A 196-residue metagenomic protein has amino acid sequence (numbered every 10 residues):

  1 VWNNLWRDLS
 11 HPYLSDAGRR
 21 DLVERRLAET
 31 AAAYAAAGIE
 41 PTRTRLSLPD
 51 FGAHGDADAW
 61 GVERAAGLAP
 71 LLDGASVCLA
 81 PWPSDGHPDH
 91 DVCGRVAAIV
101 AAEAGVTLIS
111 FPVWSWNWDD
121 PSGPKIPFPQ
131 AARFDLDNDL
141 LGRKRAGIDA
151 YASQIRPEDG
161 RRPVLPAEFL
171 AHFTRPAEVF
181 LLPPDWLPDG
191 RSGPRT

Functional and structural regions predicted by a protein language model:
V1-G74, A98-T107, D189: Active-site rim/loop-helix segments in enzyme catalytic domains that contact anionic ligands
N4, D85-H90, W118: Active-site environment of divalent metal-dependent phosphoester hydrolases
L9, G55-A57, H90-D91, D120-S122: Short, well-ordered secondary-structure micro-motifs
A17, A28-P41, D58, E103-T196: The feature marks non-catalytic terminal segments
V23, G86, H90, R133 (+1 more regions): Aromatic-acidic/polar surface patches that form glycan- and anion
S47, L79, S110-P112: Short beta-strand segments
V77-G86: Acidic beta-strand-to-loop metal/phosphate-binding motif
P88-A101: Short Gly/Thr/Asp-enriched flexible loops that form oxyanion-binding sites at enzyme active sites
